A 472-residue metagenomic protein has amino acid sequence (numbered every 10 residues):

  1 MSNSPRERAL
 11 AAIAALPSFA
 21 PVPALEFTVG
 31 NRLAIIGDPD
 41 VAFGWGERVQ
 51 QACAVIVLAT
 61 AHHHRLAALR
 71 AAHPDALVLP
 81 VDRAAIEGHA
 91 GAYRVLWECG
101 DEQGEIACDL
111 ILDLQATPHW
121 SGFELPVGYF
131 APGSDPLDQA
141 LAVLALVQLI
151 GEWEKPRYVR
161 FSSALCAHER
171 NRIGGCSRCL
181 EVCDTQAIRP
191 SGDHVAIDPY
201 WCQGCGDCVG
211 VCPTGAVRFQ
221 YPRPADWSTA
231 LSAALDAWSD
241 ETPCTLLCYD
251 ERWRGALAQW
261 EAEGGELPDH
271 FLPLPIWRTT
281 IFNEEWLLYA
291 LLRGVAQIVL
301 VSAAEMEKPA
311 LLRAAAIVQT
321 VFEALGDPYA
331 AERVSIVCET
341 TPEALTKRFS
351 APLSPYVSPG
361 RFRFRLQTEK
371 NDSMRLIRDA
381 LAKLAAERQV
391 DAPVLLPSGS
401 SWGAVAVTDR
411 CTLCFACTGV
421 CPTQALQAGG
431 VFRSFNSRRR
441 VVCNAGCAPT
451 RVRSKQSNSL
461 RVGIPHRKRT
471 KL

Functional and structural regions predicted by a protein language model:
M1-I13, R189-D226, A230: Helix-enriched interaction subdomains in cytosolic or periplasmic regions, typified by TIR/SEFIR signaling/NADase cores
M1-V182, Q186, P243-A256, E307 (+5 more regions): Ferredoxin-type iron-sulfur electron-transfer modules and their immediate structural context
V55-A59, L274-P275, Q297-S302: Short hydrophobic alpha-helical runs that function as membrane-insertion/retention elements
G192-A196, V431-N436: Short linker/helix segments within small regulatory modules
A233-T245: Large, well-folded core regions of big proteins
P243-T280, S354: Mobile, glycine- and charge-enriched loop segments and immediately flanking short secondary-structure elements within
F271, R278-L292, E307: Non-catalytic interaction/regulatory modules that flank or connect domains
L292-K308: Glycine-rich phosphate/pyrophosphate-binding loops and their adjacent beta-strand/loop elements at enzyme active sites
